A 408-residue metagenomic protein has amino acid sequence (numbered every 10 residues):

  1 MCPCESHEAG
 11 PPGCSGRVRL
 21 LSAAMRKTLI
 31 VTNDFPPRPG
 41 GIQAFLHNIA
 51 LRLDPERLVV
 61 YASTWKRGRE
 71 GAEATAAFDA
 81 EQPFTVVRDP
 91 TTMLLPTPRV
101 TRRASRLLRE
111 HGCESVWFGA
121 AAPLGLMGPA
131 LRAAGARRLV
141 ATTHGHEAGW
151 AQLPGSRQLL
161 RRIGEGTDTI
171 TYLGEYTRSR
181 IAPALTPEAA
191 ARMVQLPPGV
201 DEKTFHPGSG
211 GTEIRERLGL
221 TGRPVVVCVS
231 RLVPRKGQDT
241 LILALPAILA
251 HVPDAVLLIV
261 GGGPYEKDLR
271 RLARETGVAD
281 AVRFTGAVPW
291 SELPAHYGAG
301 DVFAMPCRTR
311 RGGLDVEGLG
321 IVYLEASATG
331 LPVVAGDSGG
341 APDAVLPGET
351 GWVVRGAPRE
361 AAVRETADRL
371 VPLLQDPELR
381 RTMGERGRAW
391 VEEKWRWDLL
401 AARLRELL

Functional and structural regions predicted by a protein language model:
F118-L124: Short His-centered aromatic/hydrophobic patch
A141, E165-S209, L220, R283-T285: Donor nucleotide-sugar binding/catalytic pocket of nucleotide-sugar-dependent glycosyltransferases
T171, L220-K236, I242-L245: Conserved donor-binding/catalytic core segment of Leloir-type glycosyltransferases
D254, A281, E365, P372 (+2 more regions): A short, well-ordered alpha-helix in the C-terminal region of glycosyltransferases
E266-K267, P342-V371, E378-L379: Change "using UDP/GDP/dTDP sugars" to "using nucleotide sugars
K267-E292, V302: Nucleotide-activated donor-binding/catalytic signature segment of Leloir-type glycosyltransferases, i.e., the conserved
A281, A287, G298-V316, L331: Acidic donor-binding loop of glycosyltransferase active sites
Y323, S327-A328, P332-A335, V345: Short hydrophobic beta-strand element within catalytic cores of glycosyltransferases and related nucleotide-activated
